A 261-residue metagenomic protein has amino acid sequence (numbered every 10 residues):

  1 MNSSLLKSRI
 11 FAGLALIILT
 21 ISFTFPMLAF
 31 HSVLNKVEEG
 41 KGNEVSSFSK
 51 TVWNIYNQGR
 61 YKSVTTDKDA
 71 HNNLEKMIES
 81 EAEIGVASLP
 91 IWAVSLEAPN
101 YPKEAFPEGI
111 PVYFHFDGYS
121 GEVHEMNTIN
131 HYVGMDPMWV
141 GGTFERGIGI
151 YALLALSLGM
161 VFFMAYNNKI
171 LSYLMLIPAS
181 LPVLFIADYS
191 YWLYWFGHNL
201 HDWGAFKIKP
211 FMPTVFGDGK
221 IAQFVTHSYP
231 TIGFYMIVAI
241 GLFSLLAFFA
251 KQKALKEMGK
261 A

Functional and structural regions predicted by a protein language model:
M1-L34: Hydrophobic secretory-pathway targeting helix
S3-I10, M138-G142, Y166-Y173, A222-I232: Membrane-interfacial loop-to-transmembrane-helix junctions in polytopic alpha-helical membrane proteins
L5-L16, G159-F185, K260: Interfacial segments of alpha-helical transmembrane regions
F25-T143, S190-S228: Long, glycine/tryptophan/cysteine-rich extracytoplasmic
F144-A165, Y235-L245: Hydrophobic alpha-helical transmembrane segments
N199-L200, A239-A261: Cytosolic juxtamembrane helix at the C-terminal end of the final transmembrane segment
D218-L245: C-terminal structured interaction module
